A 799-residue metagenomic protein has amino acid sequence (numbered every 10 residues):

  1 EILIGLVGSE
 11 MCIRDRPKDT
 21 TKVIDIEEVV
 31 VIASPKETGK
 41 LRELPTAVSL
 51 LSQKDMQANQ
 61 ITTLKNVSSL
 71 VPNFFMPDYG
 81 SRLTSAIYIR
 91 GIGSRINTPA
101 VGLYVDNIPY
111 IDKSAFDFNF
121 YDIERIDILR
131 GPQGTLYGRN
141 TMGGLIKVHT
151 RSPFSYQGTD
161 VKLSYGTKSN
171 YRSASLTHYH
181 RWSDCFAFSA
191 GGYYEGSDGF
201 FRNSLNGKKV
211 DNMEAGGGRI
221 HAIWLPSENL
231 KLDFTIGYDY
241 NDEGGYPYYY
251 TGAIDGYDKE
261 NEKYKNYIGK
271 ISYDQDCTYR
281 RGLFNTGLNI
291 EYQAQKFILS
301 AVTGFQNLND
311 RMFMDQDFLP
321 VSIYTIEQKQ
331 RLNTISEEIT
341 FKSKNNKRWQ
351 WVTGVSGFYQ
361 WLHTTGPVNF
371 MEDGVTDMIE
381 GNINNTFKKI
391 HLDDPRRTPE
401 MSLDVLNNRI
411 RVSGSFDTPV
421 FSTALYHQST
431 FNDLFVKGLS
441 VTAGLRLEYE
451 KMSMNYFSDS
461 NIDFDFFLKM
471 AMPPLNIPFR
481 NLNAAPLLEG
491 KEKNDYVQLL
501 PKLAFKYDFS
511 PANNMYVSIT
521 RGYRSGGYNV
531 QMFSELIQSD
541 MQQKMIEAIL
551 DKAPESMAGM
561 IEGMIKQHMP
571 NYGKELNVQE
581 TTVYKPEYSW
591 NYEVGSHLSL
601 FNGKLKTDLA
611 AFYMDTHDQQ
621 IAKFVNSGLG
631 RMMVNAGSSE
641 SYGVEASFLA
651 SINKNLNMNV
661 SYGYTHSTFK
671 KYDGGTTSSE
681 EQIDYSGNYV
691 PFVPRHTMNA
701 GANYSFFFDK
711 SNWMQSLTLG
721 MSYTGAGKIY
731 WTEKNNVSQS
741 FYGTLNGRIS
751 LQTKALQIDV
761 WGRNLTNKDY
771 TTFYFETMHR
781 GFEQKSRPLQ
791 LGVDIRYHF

Functional and structural regions predicted by a protein language model:
E1-I13: Single conserved hydrophobic/aromatic residue that forms the stacking wall/gate of nucleotide- or nucleobase-binding
S85, P99, D112, Y121-E124 (+6 more regions): Outer-membrane beta-barrel translocator/receptor signature
D106-P132: Short acidic/polar hinge/loop motifs at secondary-structure boundaries that mediate gating or recognition
S155-Y156, S164, R181-Q275, L308-I323 (+2 more regions): Periplasmic-side early beta-strands and strand-to-turn transitions of outer-membrane beta-barrels
R202-K208, Y246-K270, D317-Y324, N369-S413 (+5 more regions): Solvent-exposed loop segments that connect transmembrane elements
N289-M314, N514-Y516, M541-V634, E640-Y642 (+1 more regions): Membrane-embedded beta-barrel scaffold of Gram-negative outer-membrane proteins
Q330-S356, V517, K552-P554, A558 (+1 more regions): Conserved C-terminal beta-signal and adjacent last beta-strands/turns of outer-membrane beta-barrel proteins
K342, V352, F358, F435-V436 (+4 more regions): Gram-negative outer-membrane beta-barrel transporters
